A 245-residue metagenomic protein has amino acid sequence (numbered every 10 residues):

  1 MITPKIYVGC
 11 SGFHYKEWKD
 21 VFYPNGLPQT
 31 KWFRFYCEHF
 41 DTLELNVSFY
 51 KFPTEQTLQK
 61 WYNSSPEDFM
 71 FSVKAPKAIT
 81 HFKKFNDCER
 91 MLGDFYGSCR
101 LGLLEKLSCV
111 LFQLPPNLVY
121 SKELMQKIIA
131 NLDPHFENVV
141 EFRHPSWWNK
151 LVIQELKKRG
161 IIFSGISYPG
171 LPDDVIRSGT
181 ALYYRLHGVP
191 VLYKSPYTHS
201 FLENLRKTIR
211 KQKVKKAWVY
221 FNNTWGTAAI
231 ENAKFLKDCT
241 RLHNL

Functional and structural regions predicted by a protein language model:
M1-L245: Residues lining hydrophobic/aromatic ligand-binding pockets adjacent to catalytic sites
